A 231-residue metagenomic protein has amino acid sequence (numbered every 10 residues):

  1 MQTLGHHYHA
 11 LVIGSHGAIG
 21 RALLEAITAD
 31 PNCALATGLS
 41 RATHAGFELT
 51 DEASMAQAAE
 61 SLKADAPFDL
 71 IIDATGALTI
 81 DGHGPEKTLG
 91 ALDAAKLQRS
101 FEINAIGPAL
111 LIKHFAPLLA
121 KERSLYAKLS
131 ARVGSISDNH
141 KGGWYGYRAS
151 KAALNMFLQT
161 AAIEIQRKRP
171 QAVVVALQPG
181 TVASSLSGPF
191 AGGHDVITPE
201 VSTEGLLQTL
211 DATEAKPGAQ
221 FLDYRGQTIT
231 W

Functional and structural regions predicted by a protein language model:
I13-A29: N-terminal Rossmann NAD(P)H-binding glycine-rich loop of SDR-like oxidoreductase domains
E25, A109, A152-I163, E200-L207: Conserved active-site helix of classical SDR/Rossmann-fold NAD(P)-dependent CH-OH oxidoreductases
L39-Q57, L62: Rossmann-fold cofactor-recognition segment
S61-T75, I80: A glycine-rich helix->loop->beta "capping" turn within Rossmann-like NAD(P)(H)-dependent oxidoreductase domains
A77-D81, P85-F101, R123-Q159, I163-K168: Catalytic loop of short-chain dehydrogenase/reductase
L111-F115, L119, F157-L158: Hydrophobic positions on the long internal alpha-helix of Rossmann-like NAD(P)-dependent oxidoreductase domains
A172, A176, S184, P189-W231: C-terminal helical subdomain
